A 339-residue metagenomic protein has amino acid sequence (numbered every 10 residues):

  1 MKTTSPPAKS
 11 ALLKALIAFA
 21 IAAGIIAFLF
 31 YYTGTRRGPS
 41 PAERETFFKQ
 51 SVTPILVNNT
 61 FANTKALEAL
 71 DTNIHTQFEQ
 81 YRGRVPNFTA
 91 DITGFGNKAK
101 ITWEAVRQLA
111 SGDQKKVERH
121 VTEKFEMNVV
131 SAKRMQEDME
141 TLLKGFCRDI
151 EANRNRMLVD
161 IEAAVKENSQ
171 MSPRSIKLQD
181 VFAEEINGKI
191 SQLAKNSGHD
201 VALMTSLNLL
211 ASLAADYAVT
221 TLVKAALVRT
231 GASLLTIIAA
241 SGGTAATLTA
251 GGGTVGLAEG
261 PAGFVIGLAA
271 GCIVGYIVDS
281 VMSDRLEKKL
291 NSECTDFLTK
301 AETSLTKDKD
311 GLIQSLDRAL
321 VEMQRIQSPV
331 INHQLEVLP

Functional and structural regions predicted by a protein language model:
M1-K2: N-terminal intrinsically disordered, acidic low-complexity segments at the extreme N-terminus
S5-A22: N-terminal Sec-pathway targeting helices
F19-A22, I26-L29, T60, T64-K65 (+4 more regions): Amphipathic, membrane-inserting segments
F19-Q136: An N-terminally focused, membrane-permeabilizing/fusogenic/translocator signature enriched in pore-forming
E43-V57, V117-E126, V130, V223-G243 (+2 more regions): Membrane-engaging insertion elements
P86-N196: Extended, amphipathic alpha-helical coiled-coil scaffold segments used for oligomerization/tethering in eukaryotic
R148-A250, I277, V281, R285: Add "or lipid-surface remodeling" -> "...that mediate pore formation, membrane permeabilization, membrane fusion
D200, M204, N208, S212 (+1 more regions): Pore-lining and gate-forming transmembrane alpha-helices of multi-pass membrane transport proteins
